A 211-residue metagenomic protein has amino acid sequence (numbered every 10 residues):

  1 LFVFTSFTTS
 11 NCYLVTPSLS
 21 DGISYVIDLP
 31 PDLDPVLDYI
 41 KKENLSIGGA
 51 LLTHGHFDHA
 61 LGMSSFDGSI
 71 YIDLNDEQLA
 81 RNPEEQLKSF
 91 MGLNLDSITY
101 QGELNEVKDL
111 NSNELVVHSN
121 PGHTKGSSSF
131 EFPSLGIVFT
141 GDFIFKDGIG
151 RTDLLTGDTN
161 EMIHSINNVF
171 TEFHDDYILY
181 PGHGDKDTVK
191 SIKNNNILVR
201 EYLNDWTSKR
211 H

Functional and structural regions predicted by a protein language model:
L1, S46, S69, E114-V116 (+1 more regions): Conserved beta-strand segments of alpha/beta enzyme cores
L1-E43, S129-G141: Conserved beta-strand hairpin/beta-sheet module of binuclear metal-dependent hydrolase folds, prominently
V3, L14, V107-F132: Core dinuclear metal-dependent hydrolase active-site scaffold
Y13, R81-P83, K190-K193: Short, well-ordered secondary-structure micro-motifs
V26-L29, G48-H56, Y71-D73, S119-G122 (+2 more regions): Active-site neighborhood of phospho(di)ester-bond hydrolases with catalytic His/Asp-centered motifs
P31-N111, I197-L198, D205-W206: Active-site HxH/HxHxD metal-binding segment of metal-dependent hydrolases
L61, L115, T156-G157: Residue-level signal for the nucleotide or nucleotide-sugar donor/cofactor binding architecture
S119-H211: Metallo-beta-lactamase
